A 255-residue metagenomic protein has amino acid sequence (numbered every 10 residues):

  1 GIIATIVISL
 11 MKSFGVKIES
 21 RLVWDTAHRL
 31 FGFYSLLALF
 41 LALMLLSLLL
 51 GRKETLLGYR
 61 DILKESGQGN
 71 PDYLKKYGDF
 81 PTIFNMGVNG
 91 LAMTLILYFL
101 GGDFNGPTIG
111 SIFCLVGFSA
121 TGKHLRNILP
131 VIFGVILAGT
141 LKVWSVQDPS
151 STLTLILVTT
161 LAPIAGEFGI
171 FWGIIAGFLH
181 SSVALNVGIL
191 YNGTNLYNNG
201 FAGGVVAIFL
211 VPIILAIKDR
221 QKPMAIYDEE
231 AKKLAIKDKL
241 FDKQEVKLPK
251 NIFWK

Functional and structural regions predicted by a protein language model:
G1-G90, T94-F99, S145, F168 (+3 more regions): Signature of multi-pass transmembrane helix bundles
I2, L91, L115-S119, I136 (+3 more regions): Transmembrane helix-bundle signature of multi-pass membrane transporters/permeases
I83, I128, T152: A short glycine-/small-residue-rich loop at the edge of a beta-strand within enzyme catalytic domains
I96-Q147, I156: Conserved mixed alpha/beta catalytic, RNA-binding, or beta-rich assembly cores of soluble enzyme, regulatory
R126, S150, T194-N195: Alpha-helix N-cap/helix-initiation motif
L141-W144, T154-I170: Short helix-perturbing small/polar motifs within transmembrane alpha-helices
S151-L157, F171-F178, S182: Alpha-helical transmembrane segments of multi-pass membrane proteins
